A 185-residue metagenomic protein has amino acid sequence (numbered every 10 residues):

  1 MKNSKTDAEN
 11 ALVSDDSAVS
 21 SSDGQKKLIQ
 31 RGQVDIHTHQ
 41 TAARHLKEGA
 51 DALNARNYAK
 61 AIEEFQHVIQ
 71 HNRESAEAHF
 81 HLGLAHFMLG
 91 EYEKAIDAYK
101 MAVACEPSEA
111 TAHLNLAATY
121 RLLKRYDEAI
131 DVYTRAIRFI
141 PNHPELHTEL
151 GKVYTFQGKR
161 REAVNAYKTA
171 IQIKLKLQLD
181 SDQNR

Functional and structural regions predicted by a protein language model:
M1-Q30, T155-R185: Terminal, low-structured helical/coil segments at or just beyond the last alpha-helical repeat
K26-K27, H39, N54-H67, M88-M101 (+2 more regions): Structural signature of tandem alpha-helical TPR/SEL1-like repeats, specifically the intra-repeat loop/turn
K27-H45: TPR-adjacent "capping" and linker segments in tetratricopeptide-repeat scaffold/adaptor proteins
A42, A76-E77, A110-T111, P144-E145 (+1 more regions): Helix-start (N-cap) detector for alpha-helical repeat units in TPR-like alpha-solenoids, especially tetratricopeptide
H81, M88, N115, L122 (+2 more regions): Canonical tetratricopeptide repeat
